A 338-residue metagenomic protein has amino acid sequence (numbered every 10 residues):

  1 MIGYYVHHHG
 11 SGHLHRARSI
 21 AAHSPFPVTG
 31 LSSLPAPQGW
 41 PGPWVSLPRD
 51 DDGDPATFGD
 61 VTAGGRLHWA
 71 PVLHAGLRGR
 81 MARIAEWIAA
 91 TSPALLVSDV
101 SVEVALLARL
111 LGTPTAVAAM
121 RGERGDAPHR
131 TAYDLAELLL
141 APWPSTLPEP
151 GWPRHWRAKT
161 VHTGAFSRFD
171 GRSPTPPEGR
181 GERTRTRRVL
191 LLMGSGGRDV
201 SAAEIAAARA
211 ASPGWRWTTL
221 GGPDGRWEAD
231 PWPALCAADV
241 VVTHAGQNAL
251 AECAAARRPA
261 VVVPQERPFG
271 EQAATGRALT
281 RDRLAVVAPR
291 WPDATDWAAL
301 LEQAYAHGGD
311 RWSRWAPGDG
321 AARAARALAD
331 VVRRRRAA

Functional and structural regions predicted by a protein language model:
H7-H8, H23-L77: Conserved nucleotide-sugar phosphate-binding/catalytic loop shared by glycosyltransferases and other
R16, I20-H23, E178-G222: Conserved catalytic-core segment of nucleotide-activated headgroup transferases in glycan assembly
A63-L95, V100-A105: Conserved nucleotide-sugar donor-binding subdomain of glycosyltransferases
V117-A118, R130-A141, L235: A conserved, positively charged/aromatic
L135-D199, R226: A nucleotide-sugar donor-handling region in carbohydrate enzymes
G221-A255: Donor nucleotide-activated moiety binding/catalytic core segment of transferases that use nucleotide-activated donors
L250, A254-A298: Catalytic binding pocket for nucleotide-activated donors in carbohydrate/polymer assembly enzymes
A298-A338: C-terminal amphipathic helix plus adjacent low-complexity, charged tail appended to glycosyltransferase catalytic
